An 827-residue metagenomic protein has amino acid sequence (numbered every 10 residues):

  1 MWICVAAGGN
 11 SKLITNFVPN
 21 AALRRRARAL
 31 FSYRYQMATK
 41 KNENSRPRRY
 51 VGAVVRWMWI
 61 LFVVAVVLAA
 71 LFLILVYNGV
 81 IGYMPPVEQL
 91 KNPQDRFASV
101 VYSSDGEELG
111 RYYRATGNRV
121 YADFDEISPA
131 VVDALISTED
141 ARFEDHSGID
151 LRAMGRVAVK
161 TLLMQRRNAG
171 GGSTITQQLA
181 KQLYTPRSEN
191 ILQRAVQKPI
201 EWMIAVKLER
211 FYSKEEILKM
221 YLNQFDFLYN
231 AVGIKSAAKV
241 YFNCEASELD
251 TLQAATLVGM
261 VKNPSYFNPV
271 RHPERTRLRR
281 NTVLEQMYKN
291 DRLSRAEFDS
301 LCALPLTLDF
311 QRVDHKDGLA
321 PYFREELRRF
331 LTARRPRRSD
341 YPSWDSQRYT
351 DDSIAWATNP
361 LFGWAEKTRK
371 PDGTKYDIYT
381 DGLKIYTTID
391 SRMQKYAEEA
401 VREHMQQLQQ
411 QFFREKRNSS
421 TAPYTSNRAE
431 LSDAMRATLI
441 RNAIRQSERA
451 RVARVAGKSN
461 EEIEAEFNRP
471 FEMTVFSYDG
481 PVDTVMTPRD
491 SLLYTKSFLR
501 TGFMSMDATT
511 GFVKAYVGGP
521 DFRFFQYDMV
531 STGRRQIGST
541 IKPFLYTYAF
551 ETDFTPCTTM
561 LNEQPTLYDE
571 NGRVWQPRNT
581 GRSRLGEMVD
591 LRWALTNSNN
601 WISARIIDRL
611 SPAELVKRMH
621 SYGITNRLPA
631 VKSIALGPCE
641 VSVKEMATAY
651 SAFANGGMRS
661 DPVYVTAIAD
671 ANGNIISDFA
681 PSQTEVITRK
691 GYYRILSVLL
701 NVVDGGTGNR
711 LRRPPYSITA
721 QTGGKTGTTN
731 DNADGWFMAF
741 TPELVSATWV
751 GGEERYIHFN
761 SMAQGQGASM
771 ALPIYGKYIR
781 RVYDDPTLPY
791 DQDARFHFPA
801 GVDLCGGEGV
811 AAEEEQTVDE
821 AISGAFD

Functional and structural regions predicted by a protein language model:
N16-V18, L30-Y102, R142, L162 (+1 more regions): N-terminal type II signal-anchor transmembrane helix that functions as the membrane-insertion/stop-transfer segment
A38, P47-R48, R56, D95-A98 (+7 more regions): Peptidoglycan glycan-strand catalytic modules in the bacterial/periplasmic cell-wall system
V76, I127, E139-D150, M164-N168 (+18 more regions): Bacterial peptidoglycan biogenesis and beta-lactam-recognition machinery
R119-I127, I385, T495-T501, F524-F544 (+2 more regions): Short active-site loop at a secondary-structure junction that contains or immediately precedes the catalytic residue(s)
R167, S294-T388, R392-A456: Non-catalytic structural connector segments
T174-I175, L183-T185, N190, R194 (+5 more regions): Active-site-adjacent helix/loop patches that line small-molecule binding or acyl-intermediate pockets
P305, T532-L591, D661-I676: Short, glycine/proline-biased beta-turn/loop segments that scaffold the active-site neighborhood
T387, S391-Q407, I440-D507, F512 (+5 more regions): A penicillin-recognizing enzyme superfamily signal
